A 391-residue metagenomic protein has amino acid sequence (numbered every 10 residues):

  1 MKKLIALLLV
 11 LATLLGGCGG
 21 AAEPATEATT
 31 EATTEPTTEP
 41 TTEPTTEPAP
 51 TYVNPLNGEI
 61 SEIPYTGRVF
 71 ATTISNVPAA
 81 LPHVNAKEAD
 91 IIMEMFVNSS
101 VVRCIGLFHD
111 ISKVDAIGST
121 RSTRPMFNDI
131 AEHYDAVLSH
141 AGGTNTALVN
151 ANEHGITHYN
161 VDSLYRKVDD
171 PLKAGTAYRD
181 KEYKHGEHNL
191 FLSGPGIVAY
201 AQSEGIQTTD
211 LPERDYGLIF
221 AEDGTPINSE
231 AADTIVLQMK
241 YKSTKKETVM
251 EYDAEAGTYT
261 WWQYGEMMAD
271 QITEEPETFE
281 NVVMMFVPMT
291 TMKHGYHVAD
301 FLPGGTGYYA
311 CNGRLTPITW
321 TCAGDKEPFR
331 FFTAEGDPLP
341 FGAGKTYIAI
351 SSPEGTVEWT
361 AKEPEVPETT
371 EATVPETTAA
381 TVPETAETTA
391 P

Functional and structural regions predicted by a protein language model:
M1-K2, H297, T377: Hydrophobic alpha-helical segments, principally membrane-spanning helices and signal/leader peptides
M1-L9: Positively charged n-region of N-terminal signal peptides that target proteins for export
C18-E27: Bacterial lipoprotein signal-peptidase II cleavage site
T29-E47, E365-P391: Ser/Thr/Gly/Pro-rich low-complexity, disordered linker/stalk segments of secreted and cell-surface proteins
E47-M93, N98-P367: A surface/extracellular/periplasmic glyco- and lipid-processing/surface-interacting theme
